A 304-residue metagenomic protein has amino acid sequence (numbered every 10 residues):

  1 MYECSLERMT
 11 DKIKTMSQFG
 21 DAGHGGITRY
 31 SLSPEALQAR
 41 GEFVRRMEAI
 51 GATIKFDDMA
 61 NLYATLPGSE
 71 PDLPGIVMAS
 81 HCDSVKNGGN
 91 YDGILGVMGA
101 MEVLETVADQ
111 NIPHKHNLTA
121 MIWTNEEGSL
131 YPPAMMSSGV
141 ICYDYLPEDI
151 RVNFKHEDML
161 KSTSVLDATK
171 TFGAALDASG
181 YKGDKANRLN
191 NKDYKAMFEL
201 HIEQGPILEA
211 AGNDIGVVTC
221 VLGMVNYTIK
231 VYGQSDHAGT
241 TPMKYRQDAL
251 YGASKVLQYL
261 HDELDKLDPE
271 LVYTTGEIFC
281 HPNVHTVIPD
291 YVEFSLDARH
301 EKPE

Functional and structural regions predicted by a protein language model:
Y2-S33: N-terminal capping segment at the start of a domain
C4, S31, G88-Y91, S129 (+2 more regions): Alpha-helix capping and helix-loop boundary segments enriched in small/acidic/polar residues
R8, K12-T15, F19, E42 (+3 more regions): Generic non-transmembrane alpha-helical segments
K12, P71-A79, M224-K230: Short coil-to-beta-strand
D21-P67: A non-catalytic alpha/beta surface segment that caps or lines the substrate-entry region of metallo-dependent hydrolase
V44-E48, T53, Y63-F154, V165-G173: Active-site metal-coordination/substrate-binding segment of hydrolases, especially metallo-dependent peptidases
N125-E126, P132-P303: Midchain, well-structured core segments that form catalytic/ion-binding scaffolds
